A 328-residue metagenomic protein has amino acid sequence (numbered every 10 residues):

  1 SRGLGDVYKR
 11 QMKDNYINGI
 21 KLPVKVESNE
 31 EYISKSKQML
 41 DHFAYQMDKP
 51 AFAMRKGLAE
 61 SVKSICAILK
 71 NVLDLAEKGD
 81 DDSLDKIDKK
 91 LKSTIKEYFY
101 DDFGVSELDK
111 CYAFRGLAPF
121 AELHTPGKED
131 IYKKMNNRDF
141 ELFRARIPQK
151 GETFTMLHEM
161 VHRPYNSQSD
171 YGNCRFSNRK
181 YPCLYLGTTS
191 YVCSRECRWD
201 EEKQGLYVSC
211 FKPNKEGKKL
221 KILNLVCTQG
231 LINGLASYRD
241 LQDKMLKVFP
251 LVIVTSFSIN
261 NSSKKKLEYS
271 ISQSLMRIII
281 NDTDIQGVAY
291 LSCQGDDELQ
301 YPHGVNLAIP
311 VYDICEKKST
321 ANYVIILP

Functional and structural regions predicted by a protein language model:
S1-Y8: Short, small-residue-biased leader/transition segments that mark boundaries at the very start of proteins
K9-N136, R144-Q149, T155-S167, N173-F176 (+2 more regions): Active-site and NAD+-binding cores of ADP-ribose-processing enzymes
Y181-L186: A short, exposed loop/beta-hairpin motif centered on an aromatic-Gly-Thr core
S190-E202: Short active-site loop/helix that positions an aromatic residue
